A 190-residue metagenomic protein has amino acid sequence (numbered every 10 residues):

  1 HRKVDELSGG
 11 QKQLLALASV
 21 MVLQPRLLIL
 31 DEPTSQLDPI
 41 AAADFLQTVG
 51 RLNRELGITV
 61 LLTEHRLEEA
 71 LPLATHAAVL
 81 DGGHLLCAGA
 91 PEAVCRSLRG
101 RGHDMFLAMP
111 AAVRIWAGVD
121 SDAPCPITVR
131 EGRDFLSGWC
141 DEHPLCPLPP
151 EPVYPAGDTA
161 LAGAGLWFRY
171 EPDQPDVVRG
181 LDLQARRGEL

Functional and structural regions predicted by a protein language model:
K3-L7: Conserved ABC ATPase signature
L17: Hydrophobic anchor residue at the start of the ABC signature
Q24: Conserved catalytic motifs of ABC-family nucleotide-binding domains
L28-D31, L37: Catalytic Walker B motif of ABC-type/P-loop ATPase nucleotide-binding domains
E64-H65: H-loop/switch region of ABC-family ATPase nucleotide-binding domains
A70-P72: A short, surface-exposed alpha-helical micro-motif characterized by mixed small hydrophobic and charged/polar residues
L80, H84-A123: Conserved beta-strand-loop-alpha-helix hinge in the C-terminal portion of ABC ATPase nucleotide-binding domains
